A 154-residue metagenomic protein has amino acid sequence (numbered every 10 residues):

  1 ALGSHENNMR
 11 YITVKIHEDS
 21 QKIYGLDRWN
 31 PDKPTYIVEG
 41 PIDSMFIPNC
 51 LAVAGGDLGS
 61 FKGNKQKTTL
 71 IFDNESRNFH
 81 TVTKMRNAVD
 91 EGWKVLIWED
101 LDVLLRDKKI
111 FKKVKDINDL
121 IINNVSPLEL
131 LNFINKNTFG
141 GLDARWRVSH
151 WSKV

Functional and structural regions predicted by a protein language model:
A1-K67, T81-V82: Phosphate-handling DNA/RNA-contact segment within nucleic-acid enzymes
P31, I37, Q66-N74, V82-V154: Replication-associated primase and helicase/ATPase modules
